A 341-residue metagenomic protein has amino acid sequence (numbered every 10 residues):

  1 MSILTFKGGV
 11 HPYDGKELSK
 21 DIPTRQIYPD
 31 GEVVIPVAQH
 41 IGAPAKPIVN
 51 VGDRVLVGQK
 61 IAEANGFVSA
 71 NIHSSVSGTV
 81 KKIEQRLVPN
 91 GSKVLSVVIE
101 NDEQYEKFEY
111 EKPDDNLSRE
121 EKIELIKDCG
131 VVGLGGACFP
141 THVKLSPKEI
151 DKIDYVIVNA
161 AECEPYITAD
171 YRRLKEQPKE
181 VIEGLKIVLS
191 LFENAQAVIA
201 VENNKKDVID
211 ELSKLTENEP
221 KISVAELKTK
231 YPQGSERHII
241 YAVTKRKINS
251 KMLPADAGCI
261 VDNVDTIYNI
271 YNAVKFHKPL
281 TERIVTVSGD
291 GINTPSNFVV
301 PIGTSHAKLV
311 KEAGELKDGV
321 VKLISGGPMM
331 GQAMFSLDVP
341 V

Functional and structural regions predicted by a protein language model:
M1-I48, V98: N-terminal, Lys/Arg-enriched amphipathic/low-complexity engagement segments that precede the first folded domain
A45-R54, G58: Short histidine-centered loop motifs in beta-beta connectors
V55-S69, E84, V94-N101: Short hydrophobic beta/alpha edge segments that flank linear recognition/processing sites
G78-V80: Conserved hydrophobic positions within beta-strands
K82, L87-F139, K148-I150, K206: Acidic low-complexity segments
G133, V156-D170, G291: Gly-rich Lys/Arg/Thr-decorated short loops/hinges at beta-loop-alpha junctions or inter-strand turns that position
K175-L191: Histidine-anchored nucleotide/phosphate-binding helix
N194, V198-H306, E312-G319, G327: Hydrophobic alpha-helical positions that pack around
